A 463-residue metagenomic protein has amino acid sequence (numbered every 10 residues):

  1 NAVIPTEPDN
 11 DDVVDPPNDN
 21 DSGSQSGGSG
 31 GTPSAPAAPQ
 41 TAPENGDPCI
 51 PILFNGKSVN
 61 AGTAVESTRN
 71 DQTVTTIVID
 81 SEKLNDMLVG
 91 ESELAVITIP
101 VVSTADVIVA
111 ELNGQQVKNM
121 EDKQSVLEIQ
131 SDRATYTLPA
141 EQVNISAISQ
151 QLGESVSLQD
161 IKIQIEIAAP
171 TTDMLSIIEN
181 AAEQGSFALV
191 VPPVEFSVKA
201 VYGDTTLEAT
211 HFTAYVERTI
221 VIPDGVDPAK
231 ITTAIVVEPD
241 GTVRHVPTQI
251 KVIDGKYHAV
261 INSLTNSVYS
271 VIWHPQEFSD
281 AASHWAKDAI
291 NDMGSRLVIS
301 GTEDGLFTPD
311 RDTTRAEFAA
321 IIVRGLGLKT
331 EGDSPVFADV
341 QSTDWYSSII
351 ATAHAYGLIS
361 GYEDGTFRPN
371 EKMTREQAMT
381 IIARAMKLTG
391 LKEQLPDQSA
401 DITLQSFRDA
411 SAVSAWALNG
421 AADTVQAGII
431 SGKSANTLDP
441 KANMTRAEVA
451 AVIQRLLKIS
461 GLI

Functional and structural regions predicted by a protein language model:
N1-D21, T32, A38-P39, G46-I50 (+3 more regions): Proteolytic cleavage junctions
P43, P48-N85: Short Lys/Arg-enriched alpha/beta "domain-start" segment
R69-D240: Proteolytic processing hotspots in large secreted/extracellular or virion-associated proteins and select intracellular
S81, V102, D132, I261-S267 (+1 more regions): Secondary-structure transition/turn motif
T233-A234, W416-A422: C-terminal, surface-exposed recognition/capping segments
P247-D254, S263-D288, S300-A316, I322-I349 (+4 more regions): Feature responds to low-complexity, polar/acidic, surface-exposed segments characteristic of secreted/exported proteins
